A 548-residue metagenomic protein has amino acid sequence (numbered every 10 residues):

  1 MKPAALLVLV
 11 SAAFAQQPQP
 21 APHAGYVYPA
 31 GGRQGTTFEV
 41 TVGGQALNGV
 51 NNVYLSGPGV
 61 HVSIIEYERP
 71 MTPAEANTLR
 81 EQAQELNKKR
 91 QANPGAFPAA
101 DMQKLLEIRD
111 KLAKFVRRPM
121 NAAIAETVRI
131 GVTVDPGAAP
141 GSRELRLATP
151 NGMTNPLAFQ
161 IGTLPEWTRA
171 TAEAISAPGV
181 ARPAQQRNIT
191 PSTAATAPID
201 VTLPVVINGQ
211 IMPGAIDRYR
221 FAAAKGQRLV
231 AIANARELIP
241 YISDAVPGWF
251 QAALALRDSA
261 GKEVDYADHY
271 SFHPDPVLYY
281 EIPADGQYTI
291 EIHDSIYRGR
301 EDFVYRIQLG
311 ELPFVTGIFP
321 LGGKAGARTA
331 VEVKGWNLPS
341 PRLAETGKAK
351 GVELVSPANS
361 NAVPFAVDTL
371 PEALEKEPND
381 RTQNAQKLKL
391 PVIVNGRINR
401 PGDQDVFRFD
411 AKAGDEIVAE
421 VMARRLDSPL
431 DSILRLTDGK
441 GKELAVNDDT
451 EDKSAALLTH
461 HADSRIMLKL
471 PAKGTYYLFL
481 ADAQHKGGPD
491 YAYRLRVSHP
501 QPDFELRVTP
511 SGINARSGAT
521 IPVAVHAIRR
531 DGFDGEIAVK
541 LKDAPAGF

Functional and structural regions predicted by a protein language model:
P3-A13: Sec-dependent N-terminal signal peptides
Q19-R90, A99, I161, D200-S360 (+5 more regions): Acidic, Ser/Thr/Pro-rich low-complexity intrinsically disordered segments
Q34-G44, L55-G57, N77-Q160, L278: Ligand-binding face of N-terminal immunoglobulin V-set domains in extracellular IgSF glycoproteins
A122-A139, R143-L147, R187-Q210, A253-L256 (+3 more regions): Extended, compositionally biased low-complexity polar/Lys-Gly-rich tracts and adjacent boundary/linker regions are
L157-T202, N359-V392: Predominantly extracellular/luminal regions of secreted and cell-surface proteins, especially disulfide-bonded
